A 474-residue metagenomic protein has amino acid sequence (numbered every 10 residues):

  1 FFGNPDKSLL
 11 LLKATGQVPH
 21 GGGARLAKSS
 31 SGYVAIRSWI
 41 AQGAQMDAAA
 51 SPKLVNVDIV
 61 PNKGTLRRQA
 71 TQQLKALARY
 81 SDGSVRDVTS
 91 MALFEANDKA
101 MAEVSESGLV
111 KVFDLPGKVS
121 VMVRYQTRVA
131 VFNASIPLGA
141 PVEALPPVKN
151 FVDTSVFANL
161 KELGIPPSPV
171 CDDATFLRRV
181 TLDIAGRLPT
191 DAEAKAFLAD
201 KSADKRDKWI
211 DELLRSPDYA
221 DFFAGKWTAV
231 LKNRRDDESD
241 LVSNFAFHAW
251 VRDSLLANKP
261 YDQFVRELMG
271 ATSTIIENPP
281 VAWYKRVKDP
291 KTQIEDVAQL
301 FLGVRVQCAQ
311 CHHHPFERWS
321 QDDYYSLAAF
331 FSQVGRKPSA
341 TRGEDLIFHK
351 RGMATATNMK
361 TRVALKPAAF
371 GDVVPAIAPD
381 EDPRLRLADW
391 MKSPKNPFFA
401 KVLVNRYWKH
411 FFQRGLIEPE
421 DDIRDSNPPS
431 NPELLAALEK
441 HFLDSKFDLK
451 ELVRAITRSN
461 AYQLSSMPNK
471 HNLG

Functional and structural regions predicted by a protein language model:
F1-Y33, S51-R79, V85-K149, R179 (+7 more regions): Solvent-exposed helix-loop boundary motif
K28-A48: A general sequence property marking short-to-moderate contiguous segments in secreted/outer-membrane adhesion
Q42-G43, P116-G117, G303: Glycine-centered small-residue hotspots that permit tight backbone geometry or close packing
G43, R128, D262: N-terminal DNA-binding recognition helix of tyrosine site-specific recombinases/integrases
N62-G64, S81-G83, L109, I165 (+2 more regions): Short beta-turn/strand-loop junction motif enriched in small, turn-promoting residues
A144-D218, A224-G474: Primarily short, surface-exposed interaction patches in extracytoplasmic proteins
